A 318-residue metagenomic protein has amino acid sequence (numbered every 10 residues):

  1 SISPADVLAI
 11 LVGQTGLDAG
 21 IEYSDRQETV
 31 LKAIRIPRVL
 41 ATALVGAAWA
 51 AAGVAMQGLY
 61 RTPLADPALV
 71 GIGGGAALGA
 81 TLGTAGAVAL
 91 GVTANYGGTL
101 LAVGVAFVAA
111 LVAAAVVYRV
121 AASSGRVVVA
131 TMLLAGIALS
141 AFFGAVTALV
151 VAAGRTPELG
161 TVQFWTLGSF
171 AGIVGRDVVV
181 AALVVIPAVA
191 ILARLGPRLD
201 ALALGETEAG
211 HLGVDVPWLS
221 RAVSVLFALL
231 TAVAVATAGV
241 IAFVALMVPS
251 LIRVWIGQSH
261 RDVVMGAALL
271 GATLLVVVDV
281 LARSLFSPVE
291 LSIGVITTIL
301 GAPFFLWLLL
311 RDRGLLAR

Functional and structural regions predicted by a protein language model:
S1-R318: Alpha-helical transmembrane segments in inner-membrane proteins
